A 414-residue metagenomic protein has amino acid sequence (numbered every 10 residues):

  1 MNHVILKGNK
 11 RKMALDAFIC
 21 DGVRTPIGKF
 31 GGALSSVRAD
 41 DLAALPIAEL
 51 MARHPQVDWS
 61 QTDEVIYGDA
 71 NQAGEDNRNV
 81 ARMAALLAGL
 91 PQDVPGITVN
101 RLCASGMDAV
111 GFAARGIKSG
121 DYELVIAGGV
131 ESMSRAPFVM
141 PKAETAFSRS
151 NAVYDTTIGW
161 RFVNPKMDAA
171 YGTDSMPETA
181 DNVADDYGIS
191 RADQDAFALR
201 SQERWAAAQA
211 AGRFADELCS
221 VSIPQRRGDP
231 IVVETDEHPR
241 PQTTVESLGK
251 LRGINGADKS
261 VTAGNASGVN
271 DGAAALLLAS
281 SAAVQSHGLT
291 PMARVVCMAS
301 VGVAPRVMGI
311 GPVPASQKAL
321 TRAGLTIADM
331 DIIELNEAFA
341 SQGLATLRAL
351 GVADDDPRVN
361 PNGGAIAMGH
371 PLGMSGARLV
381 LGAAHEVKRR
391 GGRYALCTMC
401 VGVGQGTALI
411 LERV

Functional and structural regions predicted by a protein language model:
L6-A84, A88, T179-R191, S201 (+4 more regions): Conserved active-site "lid/cap" helical segment
L6-V37, I158, T244-I310, P314 (+4 more regions): Condensing-enzyme catalytic core mediating Claisen C-C bond formation in acyl metabolism
R24-T25, S36, D40-L45, Q56 (+3 more regions): N-terminal extracellular/periplasmic Venus flytrap/periplasmic-binding protein-like
V37, D69-V125, T157-W160, A170-S175 (+4 more regions): Conserved catalytic cysteine-centered active-site region of acyl-thioester-dependent Claisen-condensing enzymes
Y67, D181, F214-C219, Q225-R227 (+1 more regions): Active-site pocket-lining segment
N100-E131, A184-R213, A275-A282, L347-R348 (+2 more regions): Active-site-proximal alpha-helical scaffold in enzymes
L124-N182: Flexible glycine-/small-residue-enriched beta->alpha junction loops that bind anionic phosphate/pyrophosphate groups
